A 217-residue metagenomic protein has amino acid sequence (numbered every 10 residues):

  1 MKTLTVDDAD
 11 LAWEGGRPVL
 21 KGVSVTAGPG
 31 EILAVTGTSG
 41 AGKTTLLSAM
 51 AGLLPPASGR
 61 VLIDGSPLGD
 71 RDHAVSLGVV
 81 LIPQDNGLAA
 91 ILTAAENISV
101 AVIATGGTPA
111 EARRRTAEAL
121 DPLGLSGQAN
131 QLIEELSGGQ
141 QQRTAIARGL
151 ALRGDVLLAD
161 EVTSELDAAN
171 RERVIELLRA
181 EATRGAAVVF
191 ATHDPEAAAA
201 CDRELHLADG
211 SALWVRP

Functional and structural regions predicted by a protein language model:
T36-T38: The feature captures the beta-strand-to-loop junction immediately N-terminal to the Walker
A51: Helix-to-loop junction immediately C-terminal to a conserved catalytic motif
P67-V80, P109, T183: ABC ATPase NBD coupling module
A110-Q128: Conserved ABC ATPase "signature" region
L125, G149-L150: ABC ATPase C-loop
Q131, L152, R184: Conserved signature/switch motifs of ABC ATPase nucleotide-binding domains
L132-L136, Q140: Conserved ABC ATPase signature
L157-D160: Catalytic Walker B motif of ABC-type/P-loop ATPase nucleotide-binding domains
